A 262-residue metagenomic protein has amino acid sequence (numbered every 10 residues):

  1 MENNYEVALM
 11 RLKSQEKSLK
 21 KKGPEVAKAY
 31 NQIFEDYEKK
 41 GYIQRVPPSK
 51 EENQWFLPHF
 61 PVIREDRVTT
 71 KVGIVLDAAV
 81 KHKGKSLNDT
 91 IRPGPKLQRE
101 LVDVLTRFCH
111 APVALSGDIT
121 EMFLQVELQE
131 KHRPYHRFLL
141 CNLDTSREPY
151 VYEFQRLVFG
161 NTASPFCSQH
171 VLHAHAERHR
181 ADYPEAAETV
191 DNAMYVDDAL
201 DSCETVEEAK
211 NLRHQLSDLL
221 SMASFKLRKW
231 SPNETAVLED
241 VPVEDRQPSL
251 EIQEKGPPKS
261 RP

Functional and structural regions predicted by a protein language model:
M1-N3, V102-A111, E121, E153 (+1 more regions): C-terminal reverse transcriptase regions that engage the nucleic-acid substrate
M1-P93, K226: Reverse-transcribing Pol proteins
Y42-S49, S116, D201-P262: Polymerase palm active-site segment centered on the conserved acidic dipeptide of motif C
K71, V75, A79-H82, C109-P112 (+2 more regions): Conserved pre-motif C helix in the palm subdomain of viral-like polymerases
G84-G117, E121, Q125-L128: Active-site-proximal segment of RNA-dependent polymerases
D118-T120, G160, E185-C203, W230 (+2 more regions): Catalytic palm active-site di-aspartate
P165-N211, Q215: Active-site palm subdomain of RNA-directed nucleic acid polymerases
